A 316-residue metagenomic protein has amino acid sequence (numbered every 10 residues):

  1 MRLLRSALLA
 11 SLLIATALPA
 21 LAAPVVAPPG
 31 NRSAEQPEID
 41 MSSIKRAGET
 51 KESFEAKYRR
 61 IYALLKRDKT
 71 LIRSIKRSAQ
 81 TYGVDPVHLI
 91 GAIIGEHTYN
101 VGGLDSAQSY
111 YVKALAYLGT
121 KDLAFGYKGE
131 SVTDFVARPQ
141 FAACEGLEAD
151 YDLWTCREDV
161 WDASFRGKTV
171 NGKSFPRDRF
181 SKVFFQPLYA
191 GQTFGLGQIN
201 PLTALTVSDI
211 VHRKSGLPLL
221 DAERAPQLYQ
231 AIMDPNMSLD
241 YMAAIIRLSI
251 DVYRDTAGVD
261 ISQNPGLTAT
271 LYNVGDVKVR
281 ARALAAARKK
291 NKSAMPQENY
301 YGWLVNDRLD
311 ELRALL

Functional and structural regions predicted by a protein language model:
M1-L8: Bacterial N-terminal signal peptides that target proteins for export
S11-I14: Repetitive helical segments and hydrophobic/amphipathic motifs
A17-P19: N-terminal signal peptide c-region/cleavage motif recognized by signal peptidases
A23-K76, V101-S131, F135, A143-G146 (+2 more regions): N-terminal export signals and maturation junctions of secreted/periplasmic proteins
Y62-R73, A79-V87, A190, F194 (+4 more regions): Soluble non-cytosolic domains of exported or imported proteins
P86-I93, H97-T206: Acidic/His-rich structured neighborhood in mature extracellular/periplasmic domains
D105-S106, Y111-E130, Q263-L316: Catalytic and substrate-binding regions of cell-wall glycan-acting enzymes that process beta-1,4-linked
L147-A163, S174-R179, Q186-Q263, L267-A281: Alpha-helical segment that forms one wall of the substrate-binding/catalytic cleft in peptidoglycan-active domains
